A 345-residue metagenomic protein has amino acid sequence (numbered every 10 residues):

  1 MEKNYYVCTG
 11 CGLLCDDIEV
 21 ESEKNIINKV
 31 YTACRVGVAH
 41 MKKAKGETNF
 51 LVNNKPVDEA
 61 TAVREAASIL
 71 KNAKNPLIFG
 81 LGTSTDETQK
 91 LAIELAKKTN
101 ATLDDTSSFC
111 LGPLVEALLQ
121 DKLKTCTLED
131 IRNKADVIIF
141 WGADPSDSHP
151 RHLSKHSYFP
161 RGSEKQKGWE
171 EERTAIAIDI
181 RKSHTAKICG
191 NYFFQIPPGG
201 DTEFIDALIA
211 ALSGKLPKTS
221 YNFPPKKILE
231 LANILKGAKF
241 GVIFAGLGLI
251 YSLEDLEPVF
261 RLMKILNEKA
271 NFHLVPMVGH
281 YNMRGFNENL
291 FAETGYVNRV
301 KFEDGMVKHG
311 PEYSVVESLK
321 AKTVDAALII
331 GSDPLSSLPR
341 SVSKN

Functional and structural regions predicted by a protein language model:
M1-A211, L247, T323: N-terminal export/assembly segments and adjacent metallocofactor-ligating motifs of anaerobic energy-metabolism
P56-K71, F223-I234, P311-S318: A short, well-structured juxtamembrane/interface segment
L77-G80, I243, L328-I329: Short catalytic-loop micro-motif centered on adjacent basic/acidic residues
T83-S84, I250-Y251, P334-L335: Glycine-/small-residue-rich active-site loops that bind phosphorylated ligands and cofactors
A96-F159, V259-N345: Extended redox/cofactor-interaction regions of prokaryotic respiratory oxidoreductases
T174, K239-G241, A326: A generic secondary-structure signal marking the coil-to-beta-strand transition
G200-F204, L208, L212-G310: Active-site phosphate/pyrophosphate-binding segments
